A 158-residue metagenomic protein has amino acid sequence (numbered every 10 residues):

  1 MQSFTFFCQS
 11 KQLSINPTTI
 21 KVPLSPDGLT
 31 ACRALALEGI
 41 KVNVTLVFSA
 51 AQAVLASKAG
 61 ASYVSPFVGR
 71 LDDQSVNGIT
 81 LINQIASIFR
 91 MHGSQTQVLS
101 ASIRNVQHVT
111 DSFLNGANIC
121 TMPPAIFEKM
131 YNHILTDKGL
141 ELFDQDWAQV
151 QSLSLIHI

Functional and structural regions predicted by a protein language model:
M1-A34: Active-site beta->alpha loop and helix N-cap motifs at the rims of alpha/beta catalytic domains
S14-N16, A34-V42, K58-V64, L114-C120: Glycine-enriched alpha-helix->loop->beta-strand junction motifs that scaffold or abut catalytic
N16-S25, K41-V54, S65-S75, L99-A101: Catalytic beta/alpha-barrel core
L29-E38, T80-Q95, Q145: Alpha-helix-loop-beta-strand connector modules within alpha/beta enzyme cores
A51-S57, N105-A117: Catalytic cores of alpha/beta
V64-D73, N118-T136: Glycine-rich phosphate-binding active-site loops on the catalytic face of alpha/beta enzymes
M130-S152: C-terminal helical cap(s) of enzyme catalytic domains, especially alpha/beta-barrels
I156-I158: Conserved small/polar residues in nucleotide/adenosyl-binding loops
